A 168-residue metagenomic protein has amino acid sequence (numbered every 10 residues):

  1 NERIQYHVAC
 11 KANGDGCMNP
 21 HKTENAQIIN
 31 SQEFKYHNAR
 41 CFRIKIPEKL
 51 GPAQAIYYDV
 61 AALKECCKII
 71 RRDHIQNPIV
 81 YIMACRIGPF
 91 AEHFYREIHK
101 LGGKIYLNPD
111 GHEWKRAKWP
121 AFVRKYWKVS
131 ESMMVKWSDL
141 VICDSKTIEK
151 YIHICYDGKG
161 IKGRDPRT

Functional and structural regions predicted by a protein language model:
E2-H7, I75-Q76, L101-G103: A generic structural motif
E2-P52, T147-C155: N-terminal strand-loop element at the rim of the active site of nucleotide-sugar-dependent glycosyltransferases
R3, N38, N77, W137-D139: Short, well-ordered alpha-helix to beta-strand connector turns
Y6, Y81, K136-S145: A short beta-strand/loop micro-motif in the catalytic core of glycosyltransferases that engages the nucleotide-sugar
N38-K64, R116-V123: A short, charged, and often flexible helix/loop element on the N-terminal side of the glycosyltransferase catalytic
A55-C67, N77-D110: An aromatic- and histidine-rich active-site surface loop
V123-V141: Membrane-proximal helix-turn-helix segments that form the acceptor-binding/catalytic region of lipid-linked
C143, E149-T168: Helix-loop-beta element that forms the nucleotide-linked donor phosphate-binding surface in glycosyltransferases
